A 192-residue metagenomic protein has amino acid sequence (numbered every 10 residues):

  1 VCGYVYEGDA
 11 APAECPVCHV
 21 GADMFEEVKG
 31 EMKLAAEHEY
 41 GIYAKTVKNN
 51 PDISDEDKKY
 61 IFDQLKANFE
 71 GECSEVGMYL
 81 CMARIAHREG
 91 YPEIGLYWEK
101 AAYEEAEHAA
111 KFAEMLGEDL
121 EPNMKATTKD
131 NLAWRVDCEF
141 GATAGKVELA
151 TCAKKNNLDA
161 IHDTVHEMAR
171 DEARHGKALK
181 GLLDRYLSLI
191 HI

Functional and structural regions predicted by a protein language model:
V1-I190: Non-heme di-metal
